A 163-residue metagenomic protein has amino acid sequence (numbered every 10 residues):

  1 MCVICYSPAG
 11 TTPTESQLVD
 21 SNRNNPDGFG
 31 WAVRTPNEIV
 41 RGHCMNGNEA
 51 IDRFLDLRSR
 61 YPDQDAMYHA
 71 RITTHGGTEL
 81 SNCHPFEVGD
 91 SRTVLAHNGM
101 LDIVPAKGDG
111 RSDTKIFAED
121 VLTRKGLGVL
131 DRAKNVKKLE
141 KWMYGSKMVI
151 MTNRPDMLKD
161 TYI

Functional and structural regions predicted by a protein language model:
M1-C2, D27-F29, D63-D65, C83 (+2 more regions): Short, surface-exposed beta-edge/turn micro-motifs
M1-S59, A66, I163: Extreme N-terminus nucleophile/cap motif
V33-E38, G89-S91, T152-L158: Short acidic-glycine loop/turn motifs at beta-strand connectors
M45-D56, Y61, M100-L101, D113-I116 (+1 more regions): Compact, glycine/acidic-enriched structural inserts
Y61, D65-G76: Regulatory sensory and allosteric helical modules in signal-transduction proteins and certain transcription factors
T73-V94, K138-L139: Acidic loop->beta-strand submotif enriched in PP2C/PPM serine/threonine phosphatases
R92-A106: Conserved beta-strand-loop-short alpha-helix elements that form and flank the Mn2+/Mg2+-coordinating active site
D102-I163: Short histidine
